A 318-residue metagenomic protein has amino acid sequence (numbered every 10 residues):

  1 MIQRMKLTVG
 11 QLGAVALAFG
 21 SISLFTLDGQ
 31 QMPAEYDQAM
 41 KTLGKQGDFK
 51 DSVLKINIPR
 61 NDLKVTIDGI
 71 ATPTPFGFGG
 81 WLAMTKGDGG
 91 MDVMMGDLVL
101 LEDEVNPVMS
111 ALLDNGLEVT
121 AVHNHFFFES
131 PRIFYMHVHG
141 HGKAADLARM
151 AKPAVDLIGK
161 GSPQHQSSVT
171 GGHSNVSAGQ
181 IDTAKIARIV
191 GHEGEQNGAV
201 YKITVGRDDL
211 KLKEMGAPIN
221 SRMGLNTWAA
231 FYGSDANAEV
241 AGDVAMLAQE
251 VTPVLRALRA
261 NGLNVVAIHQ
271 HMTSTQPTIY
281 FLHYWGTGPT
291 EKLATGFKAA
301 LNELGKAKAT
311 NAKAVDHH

Functional and structural regions predicted by a protein language model:
I2-V15: Bacterial N-terminal signal peptides that target proteins for export
L24-G29: Sec/Tat signal peptide C-region and signal peptidase I cleavage site
Q30-R132, H139-I279, W285-H318: Long, contiguous binding/interaction regions
